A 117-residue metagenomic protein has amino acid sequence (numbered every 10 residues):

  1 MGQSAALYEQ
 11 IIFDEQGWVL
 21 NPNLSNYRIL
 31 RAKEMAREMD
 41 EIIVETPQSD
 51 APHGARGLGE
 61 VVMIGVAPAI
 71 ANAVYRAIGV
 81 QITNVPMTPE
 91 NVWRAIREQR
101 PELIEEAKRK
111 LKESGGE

Functional and structural regions predicted by a protein language model:
M1-E117: C-terminal catalytic domains of large/alpha subunits in multi-subunit enzymes
